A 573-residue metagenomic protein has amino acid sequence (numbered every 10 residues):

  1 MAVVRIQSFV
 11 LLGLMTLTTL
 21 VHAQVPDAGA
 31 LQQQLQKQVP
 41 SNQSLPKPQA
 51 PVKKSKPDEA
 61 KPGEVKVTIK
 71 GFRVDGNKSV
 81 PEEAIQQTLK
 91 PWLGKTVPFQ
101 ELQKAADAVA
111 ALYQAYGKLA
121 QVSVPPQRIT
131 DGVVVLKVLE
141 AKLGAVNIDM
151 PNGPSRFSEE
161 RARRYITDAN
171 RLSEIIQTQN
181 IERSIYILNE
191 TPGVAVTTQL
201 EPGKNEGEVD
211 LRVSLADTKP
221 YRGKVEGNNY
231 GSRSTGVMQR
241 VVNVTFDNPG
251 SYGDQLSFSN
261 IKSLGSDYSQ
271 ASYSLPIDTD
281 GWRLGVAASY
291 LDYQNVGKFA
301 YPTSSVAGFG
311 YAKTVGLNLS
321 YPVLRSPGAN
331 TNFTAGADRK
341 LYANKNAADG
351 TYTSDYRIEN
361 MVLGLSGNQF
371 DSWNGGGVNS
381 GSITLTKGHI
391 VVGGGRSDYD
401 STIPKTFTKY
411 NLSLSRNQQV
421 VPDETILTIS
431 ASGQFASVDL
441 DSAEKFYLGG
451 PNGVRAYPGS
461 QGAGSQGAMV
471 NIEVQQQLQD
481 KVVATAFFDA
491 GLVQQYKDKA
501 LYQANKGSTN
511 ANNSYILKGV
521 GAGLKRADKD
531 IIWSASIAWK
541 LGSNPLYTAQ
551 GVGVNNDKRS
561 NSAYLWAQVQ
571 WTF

Functional and structural regions predicted by a protein language model:
Q24-G231, S259-Y268, S430-G433: Periplasmic polypeptide-binding modules associated with outer-membrane biogenesis and secretion
R222-G231, V242, F246, Y252-S263 (+6 more regions): Transmembrane beta-strand segments that form the barrel wall of outer-membrane beta-barrel proteins
G223-V225, D254-F258, W282-V286, T331-A335 (+9 more regions): Transmembrane beta-strands of outer-membrane beta-barrel proteins
S232-G236, I261-S263, S305-Y311, G350-E359 (+4 more regions): Replace "Gram-negative outer membrane beta-barrel proteins" with "bacterial and organellar outer membrane beta-barrel
R240-V244, D267-A271, K313-L317, E359-L365 (+5 more regions): Hydrophobic, lipid-facing positions within transmembrane beta-strands of outer-membrane proteins
V244, L524-I532, D557-F573: Outer-membrane beta-barrel "beta-signal"
F246-G250, S272-T279, D292, N318-S326 (+9 more regions): Outer-membrane beta-barrel proteins
K345-T509: C-terminal outer-membrane beta-barrel translocator/porin domains of Gram-negative envelope proteins and their
